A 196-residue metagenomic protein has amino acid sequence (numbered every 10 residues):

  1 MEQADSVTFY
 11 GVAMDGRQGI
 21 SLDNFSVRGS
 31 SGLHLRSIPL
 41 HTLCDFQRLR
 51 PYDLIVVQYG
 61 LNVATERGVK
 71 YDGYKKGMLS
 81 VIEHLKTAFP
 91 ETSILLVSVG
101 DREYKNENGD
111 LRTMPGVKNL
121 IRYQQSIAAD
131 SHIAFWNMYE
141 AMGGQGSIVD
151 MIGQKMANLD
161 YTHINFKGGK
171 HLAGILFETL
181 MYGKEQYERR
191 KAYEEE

Functional and structural regions predicted by a protein language model:
M1-S80, T87, H163: Conserved SGNH/GDSL esterase-like catalytic core that processes O-acyl groups on lipids and polysaccharides
D23, L95, A134-W136: Hydrophobic/aromatic beta-strand patches that form the interior of the parallel beta-sheet core in alpha/beta enzyme
V27, G60, V99-D101, A141: Active-site beta-loop-alpha junctions enriched in small/polar residues
L40, D101-E196: Catalytic His-Asp segment of secreted/periplasmic serine-dependent ester chemistry enzymes
C44, L79-K86, Q125, A173 (+1 more regions): Generic hydrophobic alpha-helical scaffold/packing signal
V57, L95-S98: Short, conserved beta-strand edge motifs with alternating hydrophobic and charged residues
Y74, M78, I82, I121 (+1 more regions): Aromatic/hydrophobic pocket-lining residues that form the small-molecule binding cavity in soluble enzyme cores
F89-I94: A short helix->loop->beta-strand "cap" motif at the edges of active sites that frequently abuts
